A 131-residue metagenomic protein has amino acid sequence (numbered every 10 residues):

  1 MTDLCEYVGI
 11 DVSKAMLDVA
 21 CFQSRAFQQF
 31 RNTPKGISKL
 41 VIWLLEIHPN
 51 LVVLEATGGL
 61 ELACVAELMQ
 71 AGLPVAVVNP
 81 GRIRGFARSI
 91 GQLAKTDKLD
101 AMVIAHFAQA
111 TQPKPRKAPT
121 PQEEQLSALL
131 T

Functional and structural regions predicted by a protein language model:
M1-T131: Phosphate- and other anionic-substrate recognition elements at nucleic-acid/protein interfaces
